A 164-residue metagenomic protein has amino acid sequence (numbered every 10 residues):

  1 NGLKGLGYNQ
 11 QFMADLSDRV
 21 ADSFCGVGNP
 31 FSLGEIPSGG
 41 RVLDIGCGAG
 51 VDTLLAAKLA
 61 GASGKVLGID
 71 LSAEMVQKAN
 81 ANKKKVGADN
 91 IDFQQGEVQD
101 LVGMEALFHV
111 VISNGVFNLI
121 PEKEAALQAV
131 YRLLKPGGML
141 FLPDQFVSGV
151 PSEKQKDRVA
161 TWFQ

Functional and structural regions predicted by a protein language model:
G2-R41, D52-L55, L59: Conserved alpha-helix/loop element of class I SAM-dependent methyltransferases that forms part of the SAM/SAH-binding
S38, Q99-V111: A short acidic, Gly/Pro-enriched loop at the edge of an enzyme's catalytic core that lines a small-molecule cofactor
S72-E74: Conserved SAM/SAH-binding beta-strand->alpha-helix loop
A79-N80: Conserved SAM-binding loop
V86-Q99: Conserved SAM-binding strand-loop segment of SAM-dependent methyltransferases
H109-E122: A short SAM/SAH-binding and catalytic strip from SAM-dependent methyltransferases
E124-M139: A short glycine-rich, Lys/Arg-flanked "PGG" loop and its adjoining helix->strand segment in the class I
F146-Q164: Short, glycine-/aromatic-enriched active-site segment of Class I SAM-dependent methyltransferases
